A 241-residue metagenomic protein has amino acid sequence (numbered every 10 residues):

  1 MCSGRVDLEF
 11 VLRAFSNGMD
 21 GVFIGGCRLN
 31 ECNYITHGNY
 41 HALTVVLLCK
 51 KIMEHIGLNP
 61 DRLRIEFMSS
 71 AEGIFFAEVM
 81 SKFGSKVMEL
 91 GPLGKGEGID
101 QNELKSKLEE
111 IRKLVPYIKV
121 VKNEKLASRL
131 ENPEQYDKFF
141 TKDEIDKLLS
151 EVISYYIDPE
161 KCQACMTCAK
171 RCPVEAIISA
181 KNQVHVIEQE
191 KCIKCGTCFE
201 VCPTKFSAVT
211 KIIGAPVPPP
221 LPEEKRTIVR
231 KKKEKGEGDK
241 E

Functional and structural regions predicted by a protein language model:
M1-E151, E190, V217-P222, T227-E241: Iron-sulfur-associated redox domains of electron-transfer enzymes in respiratory and anaerobic energy metabolism
G4, Y155, H185: Residues that recognize and position ribonucleotide moieties
N30-C32, A164, K194: Flexible loop/turn segments at secondary-structure boundaries
A42-V46, C165, C195: Aromatic/hydrophobic pocket-lining residues that form the small-molecule binding cavity in soluble enzyme cores
L148-D158, Q163-A164: Eukaryote-specific, low-hydrophobicity, charge-rich regions
I157-C162, V186-I193: Flexible gly/pro/ser-rich segments immediately N-terminal to CXXCH heme-c attachment motifs in exported/periplasmic
Q163, T167-V186, T197-P216: Iron-sulfur cluster-binding cysteine motifs and their immediate structural context in ferredoxin-like electron-transfer
